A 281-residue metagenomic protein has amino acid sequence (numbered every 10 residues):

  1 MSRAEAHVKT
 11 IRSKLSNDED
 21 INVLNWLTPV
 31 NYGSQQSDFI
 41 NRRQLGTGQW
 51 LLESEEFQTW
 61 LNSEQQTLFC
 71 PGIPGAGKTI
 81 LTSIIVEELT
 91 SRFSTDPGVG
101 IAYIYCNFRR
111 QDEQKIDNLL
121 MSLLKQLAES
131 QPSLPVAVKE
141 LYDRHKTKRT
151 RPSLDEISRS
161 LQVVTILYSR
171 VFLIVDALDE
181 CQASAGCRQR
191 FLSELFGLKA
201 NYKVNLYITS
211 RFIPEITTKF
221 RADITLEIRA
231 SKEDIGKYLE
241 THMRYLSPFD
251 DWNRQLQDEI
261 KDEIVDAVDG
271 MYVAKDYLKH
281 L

Functional and structural regions predicted by a protein language model:
M1-L281: Conserved NB-ARC/NACHT P-loop NTPase core of NLR-like innate immune receptors
